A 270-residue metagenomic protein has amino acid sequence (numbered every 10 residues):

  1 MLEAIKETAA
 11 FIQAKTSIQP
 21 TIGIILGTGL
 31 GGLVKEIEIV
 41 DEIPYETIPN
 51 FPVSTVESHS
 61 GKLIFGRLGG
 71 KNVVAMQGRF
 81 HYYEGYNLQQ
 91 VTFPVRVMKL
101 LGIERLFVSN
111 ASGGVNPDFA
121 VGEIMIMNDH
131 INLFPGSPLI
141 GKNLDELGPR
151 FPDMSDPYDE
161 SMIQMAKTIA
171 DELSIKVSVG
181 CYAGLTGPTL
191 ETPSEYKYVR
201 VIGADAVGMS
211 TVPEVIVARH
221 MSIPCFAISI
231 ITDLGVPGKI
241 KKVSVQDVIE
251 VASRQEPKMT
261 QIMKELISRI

Functional and structural regions predicted by a protein language model:
M1-M154: Metabolite-binding pocket within alpha/beta catalytic cores that recognizes anionic/polar moieties
F11, K15, S161, M165-K176 (+1 more regions): Generic non-transmembrane alpha-helical segments
K99-G102, R200, R219: Non-catalytic positions within long, well-ordered alpha-helices that form the structural scaffold/packing of enzyme
E104-R105, D205, P224: Short acidic/polar active-site loop segments enriched in Thr and Asp
L147-Y158, T186, Y196, A252-K264: Polyanion-binding loop/helix "lid" in catalytic or ligand-binding cores
I169-D205: Active-site/ligand-binding-proximal alpha/beta "capping" segment
M209-D247: Zn-dependent metallopeptidase/amidohydrolase metal-coordination segment
G235-I270: His/Asp/Glu-rich mid-to-C-terminal helical/loop segments that flank catalytic regions of hydrolases
